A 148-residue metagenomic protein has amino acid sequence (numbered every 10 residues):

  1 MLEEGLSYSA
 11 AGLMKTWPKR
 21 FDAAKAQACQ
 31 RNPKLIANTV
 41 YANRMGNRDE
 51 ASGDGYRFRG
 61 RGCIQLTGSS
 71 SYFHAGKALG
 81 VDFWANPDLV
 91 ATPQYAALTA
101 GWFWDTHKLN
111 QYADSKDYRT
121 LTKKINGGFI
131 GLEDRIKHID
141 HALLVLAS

Functional and structural regions predicted by a protein language model:
M1-T99: Peptidoglycan-targeting cell-wall enzymes and recognition modules
G68, A113-G131: Acidic helix/loop microenvironments that form the catalytic cleft of cell-wall polysaccharide enzymes
K77-V81, D140-S148: Cell-envelope/ECM-targeting effectors and their regulatory/trafficking segments
V90-L98, Y112-K116, E133: Short, well-ordered coil↔helix boundary/capping segments
G101-L109, I125: Extended serine/threonine-enriched, polar tracts that run as long, contiguous segments within proteins
K108-S115, S148: Surface-exposed helix-capping loop/turn segments at secondary-structure junctions
I130-L144: Extracellular low-complexity, O-glycosylation-prone Ser/Thr/Pro/Gly-rich "stalks" and linkers flanking catalytic
